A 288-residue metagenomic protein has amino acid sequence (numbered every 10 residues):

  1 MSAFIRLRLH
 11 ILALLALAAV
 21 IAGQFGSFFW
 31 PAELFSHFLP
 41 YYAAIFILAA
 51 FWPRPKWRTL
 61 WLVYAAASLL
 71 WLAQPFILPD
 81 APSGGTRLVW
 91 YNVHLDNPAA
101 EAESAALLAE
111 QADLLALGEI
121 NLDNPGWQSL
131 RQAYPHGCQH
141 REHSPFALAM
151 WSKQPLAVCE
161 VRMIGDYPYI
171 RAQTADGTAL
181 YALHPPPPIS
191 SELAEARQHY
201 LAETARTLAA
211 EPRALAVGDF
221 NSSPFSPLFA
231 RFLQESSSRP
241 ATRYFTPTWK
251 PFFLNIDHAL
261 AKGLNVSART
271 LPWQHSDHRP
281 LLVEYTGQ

Functional and structural regions predicted by a protein language model:
S2-S129: N-terminal, active-site-proximal structural segment of metallo-dependent hydrolase catalytic domains
H94-L108, E119-Q288: Soluble catalytic domains of enzymes that build or remodel membrane lipids, polysaccharides, and related
